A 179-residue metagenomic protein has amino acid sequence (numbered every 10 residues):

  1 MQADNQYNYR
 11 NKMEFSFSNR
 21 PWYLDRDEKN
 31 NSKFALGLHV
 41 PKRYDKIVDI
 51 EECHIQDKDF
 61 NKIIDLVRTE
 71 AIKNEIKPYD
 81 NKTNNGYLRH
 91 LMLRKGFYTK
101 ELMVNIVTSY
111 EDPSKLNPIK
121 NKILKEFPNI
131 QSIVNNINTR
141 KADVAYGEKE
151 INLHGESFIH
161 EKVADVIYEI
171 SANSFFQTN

Functional and structural regions predicted by a protein language model:
M1-T178: Accessory RNA-recognition modules of RNA-modification enzymes
